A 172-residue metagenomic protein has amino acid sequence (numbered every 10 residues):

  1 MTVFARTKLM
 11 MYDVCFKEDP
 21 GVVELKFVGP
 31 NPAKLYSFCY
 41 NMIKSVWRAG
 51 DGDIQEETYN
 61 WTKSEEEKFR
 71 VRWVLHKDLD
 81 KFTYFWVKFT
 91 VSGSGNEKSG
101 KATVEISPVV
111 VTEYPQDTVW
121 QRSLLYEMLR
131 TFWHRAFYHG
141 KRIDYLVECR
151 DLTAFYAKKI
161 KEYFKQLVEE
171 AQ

Functional and structural regions predicted by a protein language model:
M1-A49, D144-E148: Terminal, regulation- and interaction-focused segments at domain boundaries
A5, S45, V109-V111, Q116-T118: Mature extracytoplasmic or otherwise solvent-exposed domains
L25, V71-W73, F89, V104-I106 (+1 more regions): Generic structural hydrophobic/aromatic packing signal, biased to beta-strands
F27-N31, G95, P108-T112: A generic structural motif
Y40, V109, K165: Residue-level marker of positions within ordered structural domains that often coincide with functionally constrained
K44-K101: Hydrophobic-cavity lipid-handling domains and compact docking modules
K101-V110, T153: Internal, hydrophobic beta-strand segments that form the core of beta-sheet-rich folds
Y114-Q172: Glycine-rich, aromatic-bearing surface loops/beta-hairpins
